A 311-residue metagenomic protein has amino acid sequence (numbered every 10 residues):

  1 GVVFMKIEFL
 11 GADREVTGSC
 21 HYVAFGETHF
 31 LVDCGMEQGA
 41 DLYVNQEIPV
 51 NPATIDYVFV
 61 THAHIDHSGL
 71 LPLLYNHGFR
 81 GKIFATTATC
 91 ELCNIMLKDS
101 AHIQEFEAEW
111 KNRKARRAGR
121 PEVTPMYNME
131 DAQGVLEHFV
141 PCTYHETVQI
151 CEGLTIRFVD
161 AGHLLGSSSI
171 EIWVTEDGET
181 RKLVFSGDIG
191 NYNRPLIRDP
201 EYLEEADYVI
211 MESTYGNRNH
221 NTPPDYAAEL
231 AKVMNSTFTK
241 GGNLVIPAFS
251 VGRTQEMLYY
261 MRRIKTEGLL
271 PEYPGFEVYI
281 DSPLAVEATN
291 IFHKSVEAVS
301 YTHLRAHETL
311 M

Functional and structural regions predicted by a protein language model:
G1-F4: Short, Lys/Arg-enriched N-terminal segments with co-localized hydrophobic residues within the first ~10-30 amino acids
K6, F25, H145-E201: Catalytic core of the metallo-beta-lactamase
I7, D33, H62-A63, C93 (+4 more regions): Divalent metal-coordination and catalytic microenvironments
D13-E15, F25-G81, A85-E137, I189-R198 (+1 more regions): Pre-active-site segment of Zn-dependent metallo-hydrolases
K82, S169, G190-D281: Cap/insert and terminal regions of metallo-dependent hydrolase folds
V140-Y144: Short acidic-hydrophobic, aromatic-tinged amphipathic segments that line or gate anion-handling sites
T302-T309: Conserved small/polar residues in nucleotide/adenosyl-binding loops
